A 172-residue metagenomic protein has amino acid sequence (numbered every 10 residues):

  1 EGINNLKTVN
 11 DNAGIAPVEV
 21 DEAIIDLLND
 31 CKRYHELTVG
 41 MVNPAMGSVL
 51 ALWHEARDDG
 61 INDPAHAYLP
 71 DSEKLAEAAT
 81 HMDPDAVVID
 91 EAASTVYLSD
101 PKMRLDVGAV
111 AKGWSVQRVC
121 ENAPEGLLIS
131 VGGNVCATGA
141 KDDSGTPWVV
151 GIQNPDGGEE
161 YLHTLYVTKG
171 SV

Functional and structural regions predicted by a protein language model:
E1-V172: Mature catalytic core of soluble alpha/beta enzymes
